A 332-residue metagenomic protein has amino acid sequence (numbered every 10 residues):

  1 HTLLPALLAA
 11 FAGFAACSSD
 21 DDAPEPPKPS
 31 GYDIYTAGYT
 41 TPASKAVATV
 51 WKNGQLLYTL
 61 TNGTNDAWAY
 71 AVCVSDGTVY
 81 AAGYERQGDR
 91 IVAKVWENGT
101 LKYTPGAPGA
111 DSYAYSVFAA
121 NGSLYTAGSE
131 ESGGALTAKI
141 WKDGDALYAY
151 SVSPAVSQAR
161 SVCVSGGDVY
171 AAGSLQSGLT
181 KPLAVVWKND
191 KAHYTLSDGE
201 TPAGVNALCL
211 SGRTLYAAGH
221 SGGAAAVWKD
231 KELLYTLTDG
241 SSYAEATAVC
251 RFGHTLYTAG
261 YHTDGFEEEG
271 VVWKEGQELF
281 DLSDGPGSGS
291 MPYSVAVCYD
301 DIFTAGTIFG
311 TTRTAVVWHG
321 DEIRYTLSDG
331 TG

Functional and structural regions predicted by a protein language model:
H1-L4: Bacterial N-terminal signal peptides that target proteins for export
A6, A10-D33: Bacterial Sec-dependent N-terminal signal peptides
P24-G332: Residue-level hotspots at or immediately adjacent to binding/recognition sites across diverse folds
